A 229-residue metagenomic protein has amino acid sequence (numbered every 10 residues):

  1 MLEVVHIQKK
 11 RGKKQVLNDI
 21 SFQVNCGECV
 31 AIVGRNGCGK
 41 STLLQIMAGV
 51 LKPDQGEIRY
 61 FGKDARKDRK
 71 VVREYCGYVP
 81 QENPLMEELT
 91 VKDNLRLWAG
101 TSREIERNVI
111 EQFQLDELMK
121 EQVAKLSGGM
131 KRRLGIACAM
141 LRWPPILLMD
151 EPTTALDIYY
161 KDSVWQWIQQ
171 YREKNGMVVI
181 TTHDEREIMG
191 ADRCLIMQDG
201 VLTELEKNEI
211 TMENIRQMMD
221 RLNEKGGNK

Functional and structural regions predicted by a protein language model:
V33-R35: The feature captures the beta-strand-to-loop junction immediately N-terminal to the Walker
A48: Helix-to-loop junction immediately C-terminal to a conserved catalytic motif
G56-K67, V71-V72: Conserved ABC transporter NBD signature motif
R103-M119: Conserved ABC ATPase "signature" region
I136: Hydrophobic anchor residue at the start of the ABC signature
L147-E151: Catalytic Walker B motif of ABC-type/P-loop ATPase nucleotide-binding domains
